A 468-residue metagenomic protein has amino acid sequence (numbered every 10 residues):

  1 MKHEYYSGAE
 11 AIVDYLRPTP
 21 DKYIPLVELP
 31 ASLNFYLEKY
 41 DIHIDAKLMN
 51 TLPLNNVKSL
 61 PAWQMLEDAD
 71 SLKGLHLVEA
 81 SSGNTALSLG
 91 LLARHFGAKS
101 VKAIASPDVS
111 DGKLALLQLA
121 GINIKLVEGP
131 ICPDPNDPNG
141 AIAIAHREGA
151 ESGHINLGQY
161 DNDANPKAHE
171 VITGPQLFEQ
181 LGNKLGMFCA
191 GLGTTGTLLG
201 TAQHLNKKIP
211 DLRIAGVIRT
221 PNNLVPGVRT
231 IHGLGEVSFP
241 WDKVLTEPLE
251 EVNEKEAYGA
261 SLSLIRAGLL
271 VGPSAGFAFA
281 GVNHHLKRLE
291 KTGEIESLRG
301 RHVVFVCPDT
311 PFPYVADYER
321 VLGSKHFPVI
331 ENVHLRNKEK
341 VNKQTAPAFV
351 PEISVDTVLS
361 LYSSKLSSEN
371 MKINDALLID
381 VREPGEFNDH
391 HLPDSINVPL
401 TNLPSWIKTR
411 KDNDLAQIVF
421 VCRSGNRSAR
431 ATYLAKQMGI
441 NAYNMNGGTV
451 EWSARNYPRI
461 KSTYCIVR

Functional and structural regions predicted by a protein language model:
M1-L361, K372-L377, R382-T401, S405 (+5 more regions): PLP-dependent amino-acid enzyme catalytic core
R410-D412: Short, basic/hydrophobic alpha-helical segments
R423-S424: Mid-chain, well-packed structural core segment of small domains
R427: Conserved tryptophan-centered aromatic signature that marks the ligand-binding surface of SH3 and related Trp-rich
M438: Phosphodiester-processing cores and adjacent nucleic acid-binding clamps
